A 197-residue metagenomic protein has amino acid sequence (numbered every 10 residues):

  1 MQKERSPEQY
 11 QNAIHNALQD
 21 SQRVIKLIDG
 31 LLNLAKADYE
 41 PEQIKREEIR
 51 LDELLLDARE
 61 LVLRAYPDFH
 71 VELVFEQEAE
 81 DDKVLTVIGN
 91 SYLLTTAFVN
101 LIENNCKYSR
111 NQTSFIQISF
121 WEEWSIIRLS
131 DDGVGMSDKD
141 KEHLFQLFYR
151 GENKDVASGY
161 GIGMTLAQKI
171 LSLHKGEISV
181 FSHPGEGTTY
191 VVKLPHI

Functional and structural regions predicted by a protein language model:
R5, Q9, Y39-I44, D82-G89: Conserved micro-motifs of the catalytic ATP-binding
Q19-V24: Short alpha-helical segment of the dimerization/phosphotransfer core of two-component systems
K45-L63: A conserved beta-strand-to-alpha-helix junction within the catalytic ATP-binding
N105-C106: Short helix-loop "hinge" at the ATP-lid/N-box region of the Bergerat-fold HATPase_c
T113-E123: Short beta-strand/loop element within the Bergerat-fold HATPase_c
M136-F148: Short conserved segment of the HATPase_c
K175-E177: Conserved glycine-rich
